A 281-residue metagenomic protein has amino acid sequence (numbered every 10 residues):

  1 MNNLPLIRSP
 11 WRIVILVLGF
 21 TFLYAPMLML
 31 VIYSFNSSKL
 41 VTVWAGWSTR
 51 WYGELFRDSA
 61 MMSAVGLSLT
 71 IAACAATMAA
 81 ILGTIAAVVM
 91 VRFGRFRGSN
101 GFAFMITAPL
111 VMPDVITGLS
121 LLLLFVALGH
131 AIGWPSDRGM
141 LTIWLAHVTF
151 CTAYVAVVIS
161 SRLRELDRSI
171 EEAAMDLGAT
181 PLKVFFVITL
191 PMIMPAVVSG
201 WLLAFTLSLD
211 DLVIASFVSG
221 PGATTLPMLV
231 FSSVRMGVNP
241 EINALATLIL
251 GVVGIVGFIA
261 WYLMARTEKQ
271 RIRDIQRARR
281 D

Functional and structural regions predicted by a protein language model:
M1-M29, F102: N-terminal signal-anchor/first transmembrane alpha helix
N2-V14, V88-M90, G94-G98, S160-M175 (+3 more regions): C-terminal transmembrane helix and the adjacent membrane-cytosol boundary/short C-terminal tail of inner/organellar
N3-R8, K39, Y52-M61, L209-Y262 (+1 more regions): Interhelical loop and adjacent transmembrane-helix boundary motif in polytopic membrane transport permeases
L4, A25-S59, L124, S219-P221 (+1 more regions): Short membrane-interfacial helix/loop motifs at transmembrane-helix boundaries
V14-I15, F20-M27, V155-S160, L166-D167 (+1 more regions): Transmembrane alpha-helices
A25-L28, I32, I81-I85, L119 (+6 more regions): Membrane-embedded alpha-helices of multi-pass transport/permease systems
F35, S59-M90: Transmembrane alpha-helix signature in integral membrane proteins
M105-I143, Y154, P195-S199: Generic hydrophobic transmembrane alpha-helix motif, especially the helices
